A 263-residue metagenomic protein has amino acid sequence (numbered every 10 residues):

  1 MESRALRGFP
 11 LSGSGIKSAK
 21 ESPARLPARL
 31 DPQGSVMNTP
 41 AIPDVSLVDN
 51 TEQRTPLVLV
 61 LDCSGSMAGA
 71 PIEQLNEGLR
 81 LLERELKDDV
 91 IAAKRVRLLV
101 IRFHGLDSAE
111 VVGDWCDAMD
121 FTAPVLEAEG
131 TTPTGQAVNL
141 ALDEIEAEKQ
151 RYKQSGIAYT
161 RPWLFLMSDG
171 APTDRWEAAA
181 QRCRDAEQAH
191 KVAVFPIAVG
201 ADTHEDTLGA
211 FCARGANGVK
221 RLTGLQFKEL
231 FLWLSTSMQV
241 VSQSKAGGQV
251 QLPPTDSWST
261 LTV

Functional and structural regions predicted by a protein language model:
R4-R7: Compositionally biased, intrinsically disordered low-complexity segments enriched in Pro/Arg/Gln/His
R29-V58, S64-E73, K87, A147-Q154: Acidic, polar low-complexity linker/tail segments
N50-V112, W163-M167, V199: Von Willebrand factor
S64, L82, W176-D185: Mixed-charge (Asp/Glu-Lys/Arg
V90-I91, R184-V192: Arginine/glycine-rich "motif VI" loop of SF2 helicases in the C-terminal RecA-like domain
R95-V125, E205-R214: Short beta-strand-loop
S108, F121-T160, D174-R175, A193-D206 (+1 more regions): Von Willebrand factor
A201-V263: Von Willebrand factor A/integrin I-like adhesion domains
